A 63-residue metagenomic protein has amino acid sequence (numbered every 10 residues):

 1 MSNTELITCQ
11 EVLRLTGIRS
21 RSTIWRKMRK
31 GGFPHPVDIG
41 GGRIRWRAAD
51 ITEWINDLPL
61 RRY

Functional and structural regions predicted by a protein language model:
M1-T23, K27, D57: Polyanion-binding surface elements
L6-C9, P34-L60: Short helix-start
